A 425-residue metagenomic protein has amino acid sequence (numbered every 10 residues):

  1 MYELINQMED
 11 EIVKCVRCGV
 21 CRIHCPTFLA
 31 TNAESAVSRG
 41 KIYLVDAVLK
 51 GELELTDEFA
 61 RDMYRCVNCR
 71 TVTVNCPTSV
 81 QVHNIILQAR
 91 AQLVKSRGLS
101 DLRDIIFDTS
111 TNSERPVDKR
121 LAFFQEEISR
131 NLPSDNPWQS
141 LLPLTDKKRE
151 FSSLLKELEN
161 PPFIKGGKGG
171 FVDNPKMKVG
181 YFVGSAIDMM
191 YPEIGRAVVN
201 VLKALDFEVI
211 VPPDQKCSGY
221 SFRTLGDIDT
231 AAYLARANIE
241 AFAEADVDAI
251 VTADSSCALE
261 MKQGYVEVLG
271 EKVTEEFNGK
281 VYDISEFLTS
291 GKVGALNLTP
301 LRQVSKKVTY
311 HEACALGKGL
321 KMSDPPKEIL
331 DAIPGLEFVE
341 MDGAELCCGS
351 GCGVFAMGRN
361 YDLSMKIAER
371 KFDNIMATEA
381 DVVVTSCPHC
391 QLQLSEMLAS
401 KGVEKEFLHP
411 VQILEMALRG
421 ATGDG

Functional and structural regions predicted by a protein language model:
M1-R17, A30, D46-N68, H311 (+3 more regions): Ferredoxin-like iron-sulfur electron-transfer modules
L4, V82-K165, G170-G425: Iron-sulfur cluster-binding electron-transfer modules in prokaryotic oxidoreductases
E11-V16, E34-S35, L44, G219-Y220 (+2 more regions): A generic short-segment signal for beta-strand/edge and adjacent turn/coil regions
I12-C18, R22, M63-T73, Q215 (+5 more regions): Residues immediately within or flanking Cys/His clusters that coordinate Zn2+ in small zinc-binding modules
V16, V20-I42, A60, R65-Q92 (+2 more regions): Iron-sulfur cluster-binding cysteine motifs and their immediate structural context in ferredoxin-like electron-transfer
P26-T31, E54, D108-S110, T378: A ubiquitous short alpha-helical element
K50-E54, A60-V67, T73-V80, N84 (+3 more regions): Short coil/turn segments at secondary-structure boundaries
